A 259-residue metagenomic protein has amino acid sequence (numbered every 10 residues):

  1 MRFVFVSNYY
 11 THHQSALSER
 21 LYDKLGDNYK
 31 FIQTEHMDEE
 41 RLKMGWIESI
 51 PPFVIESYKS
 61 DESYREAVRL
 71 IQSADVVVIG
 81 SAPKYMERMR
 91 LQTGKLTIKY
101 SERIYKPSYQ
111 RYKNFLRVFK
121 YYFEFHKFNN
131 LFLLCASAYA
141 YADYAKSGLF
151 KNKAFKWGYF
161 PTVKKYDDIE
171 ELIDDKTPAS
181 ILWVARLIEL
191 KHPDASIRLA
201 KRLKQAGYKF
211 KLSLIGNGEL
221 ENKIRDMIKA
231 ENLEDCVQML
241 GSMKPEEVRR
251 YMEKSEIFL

Functional and structural regions predicted by a protein language model:
Y9, V184-P193, G218, M243: Short donor-sugar binding/catalytic loops of nucleotide-sugar-dependent glycosyltransferases, especially enzymes
V54, R225-M243: Nucleotide-activated donor-binding/catalytic signature segment of Leloir-type glycosyltransferases, i.e., the conserved
D61-E62, G218-E221, Q238-Y251: Conserved active-site histidine-acidic residue motif and adjacent donor-binding/catalytic loop of glycosyltransferases
V78-Y85, S101-E102: Short His-centered aromatic/hydrophobic patch
T97-L116, F125-F132, V163: A short, histidine- and acid-enriched strand-loop-helix "catalytic/donor-clamping" loop that lines the nucleotide-sugar
F128-K176, S180: Donor nucleotide-sugar binding/catalytic pocket of nucleotide-sugar-dependent glycosyltransferases
E170-K191, S196-R202, S213: Conserved donor-binding/catalytic core segment of Leloir-type glycosyltransferases
E253-L259: Acidic donor-binding loop of glycosyltransferase active sites
